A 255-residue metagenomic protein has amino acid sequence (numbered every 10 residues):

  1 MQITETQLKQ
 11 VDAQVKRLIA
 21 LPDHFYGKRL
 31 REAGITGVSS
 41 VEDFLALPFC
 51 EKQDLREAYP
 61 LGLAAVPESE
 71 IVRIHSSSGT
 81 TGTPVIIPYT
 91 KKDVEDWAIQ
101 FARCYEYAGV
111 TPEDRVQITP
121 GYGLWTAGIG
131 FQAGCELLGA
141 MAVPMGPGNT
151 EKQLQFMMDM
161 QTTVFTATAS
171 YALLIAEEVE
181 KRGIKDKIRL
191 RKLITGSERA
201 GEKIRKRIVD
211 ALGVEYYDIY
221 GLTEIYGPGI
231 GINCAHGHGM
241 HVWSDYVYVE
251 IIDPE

Functional and structural regions predicted by a protein language model:
M1-R17, L138-E255: Active-site glycine/GP-rich loop and adjacent strand/helix microenvironment that borders small-molecule binding pockets
M1-S76, G82-I99, R103-Y107, I188: Nucleotide 5′-phosphate-binding alpha/beta core
I71, V94, G121-G123, S170-Y171: Short glycine-enriched loops at secondary-structure junctions
G82-Y89, E113-P120, F156-M157, T162: Short acidic, glycine/Ser/Thr-rich loop/turn "cap" segments at secondary-structure junctions
I86-T90, V110, A127-G130, Q155 (+1 more regions): Short, conserved acidic/polar surface loops in the N-terminal third of protein domains
D93-V94, P120, M141-M145: Short, flexible loop segments at the rims of nucleotide/cofactor-binding pockets, characterized by
E106-A140: Conserved AMP-binding loop of ANL adenylate-forming enzymes
